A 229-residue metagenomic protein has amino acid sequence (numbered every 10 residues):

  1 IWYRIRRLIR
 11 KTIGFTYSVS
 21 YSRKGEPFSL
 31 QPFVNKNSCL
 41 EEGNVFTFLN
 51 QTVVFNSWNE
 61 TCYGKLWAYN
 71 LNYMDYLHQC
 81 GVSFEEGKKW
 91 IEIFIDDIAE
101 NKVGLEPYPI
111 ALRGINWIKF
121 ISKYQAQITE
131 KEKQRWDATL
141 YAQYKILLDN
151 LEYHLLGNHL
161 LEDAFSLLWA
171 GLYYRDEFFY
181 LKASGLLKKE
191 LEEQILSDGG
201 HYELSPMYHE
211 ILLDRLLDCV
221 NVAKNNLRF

Functional and structural regions predicted by a protein language model:
I1-N56: Extreme N-terminal leader/anchor segments
G43-W58, W67, E85-I93: Short alpha-helical hairpin
T61: Catalytic and GAP-homology cores of small GTPase regulators
G64-F229: Aromatic-lined, polymer-binding surfaces characteristic of secreted/periplasmic polysaccharide-degrading enzymes
